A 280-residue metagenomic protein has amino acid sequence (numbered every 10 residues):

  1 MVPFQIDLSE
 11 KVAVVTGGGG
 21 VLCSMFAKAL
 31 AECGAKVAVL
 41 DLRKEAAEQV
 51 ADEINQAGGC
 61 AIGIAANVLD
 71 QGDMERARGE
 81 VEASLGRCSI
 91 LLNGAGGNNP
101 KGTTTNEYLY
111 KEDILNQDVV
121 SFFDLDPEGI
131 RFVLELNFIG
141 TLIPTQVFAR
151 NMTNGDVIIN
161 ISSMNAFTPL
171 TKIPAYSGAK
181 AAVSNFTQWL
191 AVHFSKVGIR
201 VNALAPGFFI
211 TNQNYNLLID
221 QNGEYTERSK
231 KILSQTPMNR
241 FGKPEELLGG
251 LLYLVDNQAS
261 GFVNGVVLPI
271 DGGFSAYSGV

Functional and structural regions predicted by a protein language model:
F4-A38: Canonical Rossmann dinucleotide-binding motif of NAD(H)/NADP(H)-dependent dehydrogenases/reductases, specifically
G102-F122, D126-R131, I232: Substrate-binding pocket helix/loop in short-chain dehydrogenase/reductase
T145, A179: Active-site helix of classical SDR
R150, V192-S195: Alpha-helical segment proximal to the catalytic Tyr-Lys
N151, R240-I270, S275: C-terminal substrate-recognition "lid" of short-chain dehydrogenase/reductases
S163: Residue(s) in the substrate-gating loop at a strand-loop-helix junction that position the organic substrate next
S195, R200, F262-N264: Short, small/polar-rich loop/turn modules that mediate ligand/substrate recognition or access, typified
